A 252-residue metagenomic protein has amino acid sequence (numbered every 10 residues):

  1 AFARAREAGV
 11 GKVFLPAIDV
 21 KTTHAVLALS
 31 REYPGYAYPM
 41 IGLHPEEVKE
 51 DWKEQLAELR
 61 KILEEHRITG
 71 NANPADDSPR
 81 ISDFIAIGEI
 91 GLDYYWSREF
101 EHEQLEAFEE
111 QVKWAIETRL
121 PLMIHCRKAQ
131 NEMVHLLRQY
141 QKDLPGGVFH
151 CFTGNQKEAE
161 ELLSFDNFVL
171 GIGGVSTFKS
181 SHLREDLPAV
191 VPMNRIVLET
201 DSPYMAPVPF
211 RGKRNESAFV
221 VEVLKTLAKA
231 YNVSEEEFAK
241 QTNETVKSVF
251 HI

Functional and structural regions predicted by a protein language model:
A1-I252: Mid-domain alpha/beta scaffold segments of enzyme catalytic cores
